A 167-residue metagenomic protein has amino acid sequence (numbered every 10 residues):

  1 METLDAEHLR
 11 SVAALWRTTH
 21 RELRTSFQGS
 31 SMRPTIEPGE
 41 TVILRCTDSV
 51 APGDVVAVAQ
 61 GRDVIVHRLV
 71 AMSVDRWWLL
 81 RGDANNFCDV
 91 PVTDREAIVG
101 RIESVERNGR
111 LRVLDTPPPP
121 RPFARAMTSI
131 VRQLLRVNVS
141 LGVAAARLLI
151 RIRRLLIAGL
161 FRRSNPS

Functional and structural regions predicted by a protein language model:
M1-V50, N108-S167: Protein maturation boundaries and topogenic segments
R24, I43-L44, A57, V66 (+2 more regions): Hydrophobic beta-strand signal
T25-Q28, D75-A84, C88-D89: Short, solvent-exposed secondary-structure boundary/capping segments
D48-A59: Active-site-adjacent substructure of cysteine-protease-like catalytic cores
D54-V56, I65-M72: Short beta-strand-centered aromatic/proline hotspots
A59-H67, P91-A97: Short coil-to-beta-strand transition motifs
D83-R121: Extended, hydrophilic extramembrane loops/domains of integral membrane proteins
